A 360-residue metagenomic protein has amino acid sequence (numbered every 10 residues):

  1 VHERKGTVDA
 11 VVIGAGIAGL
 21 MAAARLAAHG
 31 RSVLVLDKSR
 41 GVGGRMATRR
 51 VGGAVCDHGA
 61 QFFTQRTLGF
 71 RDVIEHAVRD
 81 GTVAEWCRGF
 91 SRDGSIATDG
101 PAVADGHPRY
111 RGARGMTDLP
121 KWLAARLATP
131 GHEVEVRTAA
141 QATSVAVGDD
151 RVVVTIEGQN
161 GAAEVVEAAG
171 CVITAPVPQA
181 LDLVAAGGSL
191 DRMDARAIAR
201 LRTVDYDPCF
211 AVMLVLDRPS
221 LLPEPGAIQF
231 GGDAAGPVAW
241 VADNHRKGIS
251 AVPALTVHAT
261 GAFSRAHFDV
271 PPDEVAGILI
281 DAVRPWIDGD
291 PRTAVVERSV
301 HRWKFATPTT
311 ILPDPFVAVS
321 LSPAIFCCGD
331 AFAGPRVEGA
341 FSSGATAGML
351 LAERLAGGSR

Functional and structural regions predicted by a protein language model:
G6-V8, N160-G170: Core beta-strand elements of the Rossmann-like FAD/NAD(P) dinucleotide-binding domain in flavoenzyme oxidoreductases
V8-V35, G348-A352: N-terminal Rossmann-like FAD-binding beta1-loop-alpha1 element of flavoenzymes
A27-V51: Glycine-rich FAD pyrophosphate-binding loop
G43, A168-G226, G289-T293: Central helical "cap/lid" subdomain
T48-S91: N-terminal FAD cofactor-binding segment of flavoenzymes
T138-V152: A conserved short coil-to-beta-strand element within the FAD-binding core of flavoproteins
M213-H267, E274-I278, A282-I287: Active-site substrate-recognition segment that forms the wall of the catalytic cavity or substrate channel
G277, R284-P323: Flavin (FAD/FMN) cofactor-binding core of flavoprotein oxidoreductases
